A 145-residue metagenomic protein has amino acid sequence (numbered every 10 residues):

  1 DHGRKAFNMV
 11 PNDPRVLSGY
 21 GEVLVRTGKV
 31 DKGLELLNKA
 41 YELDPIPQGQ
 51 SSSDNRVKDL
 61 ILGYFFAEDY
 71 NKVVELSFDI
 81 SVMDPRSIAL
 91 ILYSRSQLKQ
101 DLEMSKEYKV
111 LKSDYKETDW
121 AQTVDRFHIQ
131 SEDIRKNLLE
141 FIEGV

Functional and structural regions predicted by a protein language model:
D1-V145: Alpha-helical protein-protein interaction modules
